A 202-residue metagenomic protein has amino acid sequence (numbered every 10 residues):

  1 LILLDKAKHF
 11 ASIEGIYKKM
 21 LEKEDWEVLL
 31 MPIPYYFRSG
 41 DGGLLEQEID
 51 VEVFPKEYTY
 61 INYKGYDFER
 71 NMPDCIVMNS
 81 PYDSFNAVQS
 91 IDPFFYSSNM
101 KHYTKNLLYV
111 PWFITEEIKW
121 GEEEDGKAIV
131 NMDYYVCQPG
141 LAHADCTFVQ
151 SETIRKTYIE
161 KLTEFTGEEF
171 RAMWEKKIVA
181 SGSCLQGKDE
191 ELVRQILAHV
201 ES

Functional and structural regions predicted by a protein language model:
L1, E191-E201: C-terminal amphipathic helix plus adjacent low-complexity, charged tail appended to glycosyltransferase catalytic
I2-G182, G187: Active-site and donor-binding regions of nucleotide-sugar-utilizing enzymes
